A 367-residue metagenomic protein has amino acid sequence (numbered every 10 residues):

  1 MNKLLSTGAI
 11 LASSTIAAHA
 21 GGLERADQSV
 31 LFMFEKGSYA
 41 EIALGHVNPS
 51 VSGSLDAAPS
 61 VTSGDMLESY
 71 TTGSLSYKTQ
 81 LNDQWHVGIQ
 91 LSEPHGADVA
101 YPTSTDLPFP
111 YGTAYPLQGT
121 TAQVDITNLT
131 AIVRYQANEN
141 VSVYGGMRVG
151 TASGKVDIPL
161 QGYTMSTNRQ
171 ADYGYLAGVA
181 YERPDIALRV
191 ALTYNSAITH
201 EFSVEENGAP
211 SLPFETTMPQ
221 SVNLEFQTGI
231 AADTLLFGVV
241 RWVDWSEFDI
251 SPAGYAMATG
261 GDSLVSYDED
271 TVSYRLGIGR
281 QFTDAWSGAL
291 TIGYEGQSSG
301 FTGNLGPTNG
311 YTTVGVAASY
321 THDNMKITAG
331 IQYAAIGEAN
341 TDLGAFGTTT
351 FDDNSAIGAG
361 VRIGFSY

Functional and structural regions predicted by a protein language model:
M1-N2, V361: Generic cytosolic/nucleocytoplasmic N-terminal low-complexity/intrinsically disordered segments
N2-P102: N-terminal, post-signal peptide beta-strand-biased segments of exported outer-membrane/organellar beta-barrel and other
G21-G22, S52-P59, T71-T72, Q80-Y367: Outer-membrane beta-barrel porins/channels
